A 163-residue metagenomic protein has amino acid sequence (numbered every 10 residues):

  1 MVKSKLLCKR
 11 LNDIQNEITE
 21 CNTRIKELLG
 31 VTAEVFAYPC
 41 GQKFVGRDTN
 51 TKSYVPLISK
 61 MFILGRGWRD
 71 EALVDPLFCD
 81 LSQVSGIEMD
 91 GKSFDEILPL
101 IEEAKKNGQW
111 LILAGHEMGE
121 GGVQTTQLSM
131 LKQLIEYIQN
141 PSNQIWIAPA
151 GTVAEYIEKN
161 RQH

Functional and structural regions predicted by a protein language model:
V2-L98, M130: Catalytic domains of cell-wall/extracellular-matrix polysaccharide-remodeling enzymes, centered on de-N-acetylation
K26, S59-L77, L98-K105, L111-H163: C-terminal domain-boundary segment and adjacent tail
